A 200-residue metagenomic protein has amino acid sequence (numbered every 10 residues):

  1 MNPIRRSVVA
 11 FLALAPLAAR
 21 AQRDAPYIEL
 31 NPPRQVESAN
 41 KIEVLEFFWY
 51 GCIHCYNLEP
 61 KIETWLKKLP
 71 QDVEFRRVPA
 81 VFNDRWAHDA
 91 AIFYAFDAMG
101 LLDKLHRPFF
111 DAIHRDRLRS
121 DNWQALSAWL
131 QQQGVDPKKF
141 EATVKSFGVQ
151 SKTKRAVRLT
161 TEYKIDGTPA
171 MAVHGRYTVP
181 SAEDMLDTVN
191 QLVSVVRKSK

Functional and structural regions predicted by a protein language model:
N2-D84, V157, T161-E162, S194-K200: Extracytoplasmic thiol/disulfide redox context detector
K41, G51-E59, F82-D89, A98 (+7 more regions): Solvent-exposed, acidic/flexible segments
W49, Q132-K200: C-terminal cap of thioredoxin/glutaredoxin-like
N57, K67-E74, D97-L101, F110-H114 (+5 more regions): Sec-exported extracytoplasmic/periplasmic mature domains
K61-T64, A91, P108, A125 (+2 more regions): Alpha-helical elements of Rossmann-like donor-binding domains used by nucleotide-donor carbohydrate transfer enzymes
K68-M99, K104-L130: Structural microenvironment flanking redox-active thiols in thiol-disulfide oxidoreductases
